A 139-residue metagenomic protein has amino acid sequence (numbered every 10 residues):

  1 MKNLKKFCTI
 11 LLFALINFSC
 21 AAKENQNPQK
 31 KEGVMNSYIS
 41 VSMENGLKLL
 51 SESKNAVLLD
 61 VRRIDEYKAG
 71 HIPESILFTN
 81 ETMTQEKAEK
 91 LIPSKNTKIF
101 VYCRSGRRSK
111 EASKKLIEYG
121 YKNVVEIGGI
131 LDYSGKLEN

Functional and structural regions predicted by a protein language model:
K2-C8, F18-L49, D65-T97, R107-N139: Rhodanese-like catalytic fold shared by cysteine-dependent sulfurtransferases and DSP/PTP-type phosphatases
A14-L15: Repetitive helical segments and hydrophobic/amphipathic motifs
G46, V57-R62: Short hydrophobic beta-strand that contains or immediately precedes a catalytic carboxylate
K54-A56, N96-K98: A general structural motif
Y102: Short, surface-exposed ligand- or partner-binding patches at beta-edge/loop junctions that are enriched in aromatics
